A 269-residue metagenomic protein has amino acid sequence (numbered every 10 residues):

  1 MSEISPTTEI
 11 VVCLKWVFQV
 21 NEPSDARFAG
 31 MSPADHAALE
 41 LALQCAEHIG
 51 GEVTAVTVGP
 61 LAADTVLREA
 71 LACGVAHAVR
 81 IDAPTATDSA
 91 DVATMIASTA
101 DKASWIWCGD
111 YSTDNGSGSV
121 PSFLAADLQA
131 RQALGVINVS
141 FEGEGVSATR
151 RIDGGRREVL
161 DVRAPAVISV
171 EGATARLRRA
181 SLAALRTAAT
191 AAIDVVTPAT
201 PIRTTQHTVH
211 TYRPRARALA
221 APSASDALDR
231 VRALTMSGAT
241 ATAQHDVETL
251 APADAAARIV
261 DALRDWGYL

Functional and structural regions predicted by a protein language model:
M1-L269: N-terminal glycine-rich FAD/FM-binding segment characteristic of electron-transfer flavoproteins
